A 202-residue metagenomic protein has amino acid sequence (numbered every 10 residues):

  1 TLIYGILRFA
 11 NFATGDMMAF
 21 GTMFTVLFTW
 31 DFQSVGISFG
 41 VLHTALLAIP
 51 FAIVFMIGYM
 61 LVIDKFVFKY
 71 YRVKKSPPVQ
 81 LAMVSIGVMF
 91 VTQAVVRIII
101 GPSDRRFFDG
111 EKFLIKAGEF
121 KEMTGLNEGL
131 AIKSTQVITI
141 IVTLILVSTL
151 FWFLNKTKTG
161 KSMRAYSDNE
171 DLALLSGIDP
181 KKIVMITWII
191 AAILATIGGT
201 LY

Functional and structural regions predicted by a protein language model:
T1, T22-L27, A52-Y59, G87-V96 (+2 more regions): Hydrophobic core segments of alpha-helical transmembrane domains in multi-pass membrane transport and ion-translocation
T1-A10, D31-L47: Short, hydrophobic transmembrane alpha-helix segments
T1-F28, V62, F66-Q80, D171: Single transmembrane alpha-helix segments in multi-pass membrane proteins
I6, L27, D31, G58-Y70 (+3 more regions): Membrane-interface helix caps of multi-pass small-molecule transporters
D16-F20, A45-V54, V79-V84, V137-I141 (+1 more regions): Hydrophobic alpha-helical transmembrane segments
G36-V88: Alpha-helical transmembrane segments within multi-pass membrane transporters and channels
Y70-Y71, V79-K156: Transmembrane helix-bundle core of multi-pass membrane transporters and related energy-transducing complexes
E128-Y202: Helix-loop-helix "hairpin" substructures at the membrane interface of multi-pass membrane proteins
